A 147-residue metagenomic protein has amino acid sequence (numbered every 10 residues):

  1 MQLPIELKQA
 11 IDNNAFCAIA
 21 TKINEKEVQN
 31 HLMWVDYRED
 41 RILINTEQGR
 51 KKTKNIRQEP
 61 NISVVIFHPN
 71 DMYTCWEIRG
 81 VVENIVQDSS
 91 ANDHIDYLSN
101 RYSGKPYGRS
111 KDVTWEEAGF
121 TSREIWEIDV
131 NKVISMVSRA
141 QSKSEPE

Functional and structural regions predicted by a protein language model:
M1-C17, E145-E147: Extreme N-terminal tail/first-helix region
Q2, C75-E147: Charged, gly/pro-rich active-site loop segments
I11-D12, R57-Q58, G119: Alpha-helix boundary recognition
N14-Q48, I56, S63-I66, W76-I78: Short beta-strand segments
E25-E27, N70-M72, E116-F120: A short beta-turn/loop motif at secondary-structure boundaries
E47-K51, Y102: Short, solvent-exposed aromatic-acidic interface loops
R50-K52, D71, S142-K143: Short, surface-exposed beta-strand-loop junctions and turns on beta-sheet-rich folds
